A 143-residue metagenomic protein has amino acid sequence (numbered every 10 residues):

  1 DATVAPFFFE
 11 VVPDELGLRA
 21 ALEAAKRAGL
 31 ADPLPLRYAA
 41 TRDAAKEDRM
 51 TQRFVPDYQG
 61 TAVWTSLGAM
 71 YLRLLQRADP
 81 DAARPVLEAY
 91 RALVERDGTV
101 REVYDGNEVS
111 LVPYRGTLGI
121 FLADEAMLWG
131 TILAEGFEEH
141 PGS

Functional and structural regions predicted by a protein language model:
D1-W64, E88-S143: Extended glycan-interaction surfaces of carbohydrate-active proteins
G60-V86: Active-site-proximal substrate-binding groove within the catalytic cores of carbohydrate-active enzymes
